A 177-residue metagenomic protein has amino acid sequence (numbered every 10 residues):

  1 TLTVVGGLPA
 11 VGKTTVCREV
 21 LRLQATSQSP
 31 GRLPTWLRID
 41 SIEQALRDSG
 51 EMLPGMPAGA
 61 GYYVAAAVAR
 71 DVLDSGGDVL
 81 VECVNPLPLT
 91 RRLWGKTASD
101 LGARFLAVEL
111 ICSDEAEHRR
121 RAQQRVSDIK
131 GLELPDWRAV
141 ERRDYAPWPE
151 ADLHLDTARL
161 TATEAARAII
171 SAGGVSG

Functional and structural regions predicted by a protein language model:
T3-V4: Short hydrophobic/aromatic beta-strand immediately N-terminal to the Walker A/P-loop
G7-L8: P-loop (Walker A) phosphate-binding loop of NTP-binding proteins
V11: ATP-binding Walker
T14-G77: Conserved substrate/cofactor phosphate-moiety recognition/catalytic segment in nucleotide-dependent phosphotransferases
S41-E43, P86, I111-E117, R159-T161: Conserved nucleotide-binding/hydrolysis micro-motifs of P-loop NTPases
P57-F105, C112: Glycine-rich phosphate-binding loop used to anchor ATP phosphates in small-molecule kinases, encompassing both
L101-A122, L155: Conserved phosphate-donor/acceptor-positioning beta-strand/loop module used by diverse small-molecule
Q123-A168, V175-G177: Small-molecule kinase domains that catalyze NTP-dependent phosphoryl transfer to phosphate-bearing small molecules
